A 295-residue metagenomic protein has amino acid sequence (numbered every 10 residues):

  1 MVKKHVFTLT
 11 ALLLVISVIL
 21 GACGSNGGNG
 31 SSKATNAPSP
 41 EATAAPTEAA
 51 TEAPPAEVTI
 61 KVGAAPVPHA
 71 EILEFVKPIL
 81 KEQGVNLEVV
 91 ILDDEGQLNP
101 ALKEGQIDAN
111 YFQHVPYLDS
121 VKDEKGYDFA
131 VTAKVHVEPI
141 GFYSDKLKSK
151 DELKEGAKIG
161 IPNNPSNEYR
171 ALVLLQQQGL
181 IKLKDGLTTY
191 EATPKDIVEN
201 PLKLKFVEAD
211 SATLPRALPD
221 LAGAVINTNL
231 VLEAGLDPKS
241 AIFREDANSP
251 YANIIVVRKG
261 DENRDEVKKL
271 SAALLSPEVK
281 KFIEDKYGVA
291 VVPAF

Functional and structural regions predicted by a protein language model:
I19-A44, E48: Bacterial lipoprotein signal-peptidase II cleavage site
A53, S144-N163: Flexible hinge/capping segments at coil-to-helix
P55-V67, V85-I91, K158-I159: Short, well-ordered beta-strand elements
V67, D94-E95, G105, A109-D119 (+4 more regions): Beta->alpha turn/N-cap motifs
V89-P100, T188-R216: Short helix-initiation/N-cap motifs at beta->coil->alpha
S120-T132, L147-K148, D220, V225 (+1 more regions): Ligand-binding "clamshell"
P139-D151, A252-R264: A bilobed periplasmic-binding-protein/Venus flytrap-type ligand-binding module shared by bacterial periplasmic
N167-Q176, L274-A294: Periplasmic-binding protein-like
